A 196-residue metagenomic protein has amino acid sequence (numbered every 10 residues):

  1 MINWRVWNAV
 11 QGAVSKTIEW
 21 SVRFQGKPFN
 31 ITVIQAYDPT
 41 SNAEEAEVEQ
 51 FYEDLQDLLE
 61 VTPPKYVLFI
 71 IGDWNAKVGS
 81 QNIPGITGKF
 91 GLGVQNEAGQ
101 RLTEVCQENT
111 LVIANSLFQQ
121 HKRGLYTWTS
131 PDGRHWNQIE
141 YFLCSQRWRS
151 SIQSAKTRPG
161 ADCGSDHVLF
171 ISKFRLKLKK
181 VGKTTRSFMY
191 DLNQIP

Functional and structural regions predicted by a protein language model:
M1-P196: A shared catalytic/ligand-binding motif for oxyanion handling
